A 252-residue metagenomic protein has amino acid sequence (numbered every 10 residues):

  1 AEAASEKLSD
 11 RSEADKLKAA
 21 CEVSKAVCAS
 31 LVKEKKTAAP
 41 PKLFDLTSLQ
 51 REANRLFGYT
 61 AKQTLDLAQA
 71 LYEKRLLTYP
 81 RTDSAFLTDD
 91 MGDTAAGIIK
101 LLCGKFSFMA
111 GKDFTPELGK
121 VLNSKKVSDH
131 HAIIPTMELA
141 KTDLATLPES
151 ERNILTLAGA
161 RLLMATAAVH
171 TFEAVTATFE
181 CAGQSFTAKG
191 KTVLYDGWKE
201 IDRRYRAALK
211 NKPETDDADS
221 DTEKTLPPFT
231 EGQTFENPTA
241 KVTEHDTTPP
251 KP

Functional and structural regions predicted by a protein language model:
A1-P252: Core catalytic DNA strand-manipulation module of type IA topoisomerases
